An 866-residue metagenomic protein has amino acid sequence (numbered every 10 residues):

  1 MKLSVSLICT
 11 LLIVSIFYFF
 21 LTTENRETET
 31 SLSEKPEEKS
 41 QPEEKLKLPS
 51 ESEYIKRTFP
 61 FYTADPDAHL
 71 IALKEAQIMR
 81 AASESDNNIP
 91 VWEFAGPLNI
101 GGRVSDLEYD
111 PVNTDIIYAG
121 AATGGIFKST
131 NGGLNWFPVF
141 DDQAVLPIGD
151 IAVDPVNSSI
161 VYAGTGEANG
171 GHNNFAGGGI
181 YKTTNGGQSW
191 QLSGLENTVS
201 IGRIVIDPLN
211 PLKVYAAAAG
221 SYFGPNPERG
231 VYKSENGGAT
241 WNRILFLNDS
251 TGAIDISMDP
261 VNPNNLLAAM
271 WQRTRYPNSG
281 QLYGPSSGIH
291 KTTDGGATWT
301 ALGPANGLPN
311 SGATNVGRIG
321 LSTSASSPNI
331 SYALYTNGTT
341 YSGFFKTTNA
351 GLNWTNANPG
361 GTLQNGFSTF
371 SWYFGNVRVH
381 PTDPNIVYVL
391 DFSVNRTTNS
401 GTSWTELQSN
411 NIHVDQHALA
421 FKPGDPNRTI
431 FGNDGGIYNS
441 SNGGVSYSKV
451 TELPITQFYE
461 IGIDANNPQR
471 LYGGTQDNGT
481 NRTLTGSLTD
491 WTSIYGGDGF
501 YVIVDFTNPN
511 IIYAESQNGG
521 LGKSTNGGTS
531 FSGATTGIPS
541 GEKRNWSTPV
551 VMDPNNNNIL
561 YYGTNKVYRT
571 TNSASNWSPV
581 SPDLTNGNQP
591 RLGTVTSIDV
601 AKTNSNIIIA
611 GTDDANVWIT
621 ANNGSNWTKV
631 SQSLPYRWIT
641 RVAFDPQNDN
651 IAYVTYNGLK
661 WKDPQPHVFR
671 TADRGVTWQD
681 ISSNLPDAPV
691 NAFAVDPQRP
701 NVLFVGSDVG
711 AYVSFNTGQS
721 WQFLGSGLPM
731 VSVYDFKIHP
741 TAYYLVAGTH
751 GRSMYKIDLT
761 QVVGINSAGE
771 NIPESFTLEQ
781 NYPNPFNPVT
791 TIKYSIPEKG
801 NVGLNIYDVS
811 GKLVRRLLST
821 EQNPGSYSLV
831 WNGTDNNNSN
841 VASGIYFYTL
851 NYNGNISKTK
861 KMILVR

Functional and structural regions predicted by a protein language model:
M1-V5, R866: Positively charged n-region of N-terminal signal peptides that target proteins for export
I8-F19: Hydrophobic membrane-insertion alpha-helices, especially the h-region of bacterial N-terminal signal peptides
E24, E29-Q761: Beta-propeller blade termini and top-face loops
G563, N823-G825, A842-I845: A glycine-anchored, Pro-Gly-centered beta-turn/N-cap motif
T655-Y656, G764-Y782, F786-Y807, R816-T820 (+2 more regions): Glycine-centered coil/turn sites that cap beta-strands in beta-rich domains
D808-V809, D835: Short, acidic, Ser/Thr-enriched surface-loop or helix-capping motifs
L829-V841: Signal that preferentially marks extracellular ectodomain short beta-strand elements of beta-sandwich modules
S839-R866: C-terminal tail/sorting-segment detector
